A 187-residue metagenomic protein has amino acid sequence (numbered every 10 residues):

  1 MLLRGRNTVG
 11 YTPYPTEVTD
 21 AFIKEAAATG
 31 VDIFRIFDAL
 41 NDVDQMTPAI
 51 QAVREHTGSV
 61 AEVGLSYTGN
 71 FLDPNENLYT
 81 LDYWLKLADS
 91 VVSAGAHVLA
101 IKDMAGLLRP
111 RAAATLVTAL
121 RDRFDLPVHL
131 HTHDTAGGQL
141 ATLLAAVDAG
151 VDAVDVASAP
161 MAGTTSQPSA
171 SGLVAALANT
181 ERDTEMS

Functional and structural regions predicted by a protein language model:
M1-R35, A39-S187: Catalytic cores and adjacent flexible loops of soluble metabolic enzymes that perform enolate/carbanion chemistry on
